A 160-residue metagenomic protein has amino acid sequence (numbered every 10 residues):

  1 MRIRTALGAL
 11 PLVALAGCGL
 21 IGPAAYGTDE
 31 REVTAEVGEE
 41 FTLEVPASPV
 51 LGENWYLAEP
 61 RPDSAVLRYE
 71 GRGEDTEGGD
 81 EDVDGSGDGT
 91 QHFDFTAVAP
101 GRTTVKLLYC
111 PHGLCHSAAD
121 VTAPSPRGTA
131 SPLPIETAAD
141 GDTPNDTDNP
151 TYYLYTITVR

Functional and structural regions predicted by a protein language model:
M1-C18: Sec-dependent bacterial lipoprotein signal peptides
G19-L43, Y155-R160: N-terminal edge beta-strand
V33-E59: Short, surface-exposed binding/anchoring microloops in extracellular/periplasmic proteins
E53-D80: Short, solvent-exposed loop/linker segments at beta-strand-coil boundaries, enriched for Pro/Gly and Ser/Thr
G85-Q91: Aromatic sugar-binding surface patches on proteins that engage polysaccharides or sugar-phosphate polymers
A99-V105: Glycine-centered tight-turn and secondary-structure capping sites
P111-A118: Short acidic/polar inter-strand loop motif in beta-rich domains
S125-G128, E136-N145, Y152-R160: C-terminal edge beta-strand
